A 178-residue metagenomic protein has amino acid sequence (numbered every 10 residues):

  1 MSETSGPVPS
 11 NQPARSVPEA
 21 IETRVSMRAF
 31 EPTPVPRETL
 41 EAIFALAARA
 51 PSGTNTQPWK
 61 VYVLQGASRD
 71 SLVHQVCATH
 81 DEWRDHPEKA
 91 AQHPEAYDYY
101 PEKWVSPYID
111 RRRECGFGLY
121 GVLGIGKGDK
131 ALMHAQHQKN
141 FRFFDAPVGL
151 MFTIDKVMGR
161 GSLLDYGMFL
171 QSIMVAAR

Functional and structural regions predicted by a protein language model:
M1-R178: Acidic, surface-exposed loops and disordered segments
